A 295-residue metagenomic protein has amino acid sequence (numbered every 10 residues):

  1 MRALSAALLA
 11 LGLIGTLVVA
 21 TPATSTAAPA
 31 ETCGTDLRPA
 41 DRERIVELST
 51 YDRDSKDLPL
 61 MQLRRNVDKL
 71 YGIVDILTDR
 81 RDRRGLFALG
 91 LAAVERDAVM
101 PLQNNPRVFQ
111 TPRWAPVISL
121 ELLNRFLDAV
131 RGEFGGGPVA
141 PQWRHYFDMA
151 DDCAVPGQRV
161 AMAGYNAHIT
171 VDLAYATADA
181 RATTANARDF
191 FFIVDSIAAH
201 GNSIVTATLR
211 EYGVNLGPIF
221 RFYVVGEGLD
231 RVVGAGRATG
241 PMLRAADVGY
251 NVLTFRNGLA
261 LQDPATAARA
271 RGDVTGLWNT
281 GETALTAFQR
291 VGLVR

Functional and structural regions predicted by a protein language model:
M1-A27: Secretory targeting and sorting signals
A3, E31-G34, R53, F190-A199: Compositionally biased accessory segments in Actinobacterial proteins
A28, A40-V46, E227-R295: A cross-kingdom marker for long, charged
P29-R113, V117, N124: Leu/Val/Ala/Ile-rich N-terminal alpha-helices, chiefly Sec-type signal peptides and the beginnings
T32, L91-T184: Long acidic/polar interaction regions in large eukaryotic complex-forming proteins
L48-D54, I73-R83, D97, P101-N104 (+13 more regions): Surface-exposed polar/charged interaction patches
D152-L261: A contiguous, surface-oriented mixed alpha/beta subdomain in the mid-to-C-terminal portion of proteins that forms
